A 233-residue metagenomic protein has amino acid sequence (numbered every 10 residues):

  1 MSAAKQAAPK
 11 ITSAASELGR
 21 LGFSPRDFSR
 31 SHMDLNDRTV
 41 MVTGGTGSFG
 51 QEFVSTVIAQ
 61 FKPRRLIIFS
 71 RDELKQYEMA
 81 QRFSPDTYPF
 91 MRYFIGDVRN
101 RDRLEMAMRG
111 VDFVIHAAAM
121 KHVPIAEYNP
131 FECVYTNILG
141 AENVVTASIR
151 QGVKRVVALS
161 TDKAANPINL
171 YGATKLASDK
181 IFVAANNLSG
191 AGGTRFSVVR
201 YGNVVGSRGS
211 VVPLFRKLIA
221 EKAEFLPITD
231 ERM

Functional and structural regions predicted by a protein language model:
A8, L170, L176-M233: NAD(P)-dependent short-chain dehydrogenase/reductase
E17-R38: A short, basic/flexible loop-to-alpha-helix module at the beginning of a structural domain
R38-A59: N-terminal Rossmann NAD(P)H-binding glycine-rich loop of SDR-like oxidoreductase domains
T56-R65, G152: Conserved S-adenosyl-L-methionine
K62-E78: Conserved glycine-rich Rossmann-like NAD(P)H-binding loop of the short-chain dehydrogenase/reductase
S70, F94-I95, Y135: Conserved residues in the N-terminal Rossmann fold of short-chain dehydrogenase/reductase
R92-F113: Conserved Rossmann-fold cofactor-binding substructure of NAD(P)-dependent oxidoreductases
F113-H116, M120-K180, A184-N186, T194-S197: Conserved Rossmann-fold NAD(P)-dependent oxidoreductase catalytic core, especially the SDR/UDP-sugar
